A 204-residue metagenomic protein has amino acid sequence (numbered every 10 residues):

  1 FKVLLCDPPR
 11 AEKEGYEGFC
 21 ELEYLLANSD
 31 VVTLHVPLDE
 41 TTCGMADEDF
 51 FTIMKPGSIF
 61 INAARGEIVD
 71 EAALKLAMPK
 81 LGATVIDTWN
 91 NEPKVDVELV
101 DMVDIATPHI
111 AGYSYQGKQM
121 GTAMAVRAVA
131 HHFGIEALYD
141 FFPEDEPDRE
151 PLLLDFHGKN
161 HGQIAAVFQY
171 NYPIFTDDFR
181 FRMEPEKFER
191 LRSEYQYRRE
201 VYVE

Functional and structural regions predicted by a protein language model:
F1: Short phosphate-binding/catalytic loops that engage adenosine nucleotides
L4: Conserved beta-strand positions in the Rossmann-like core of class I SAM-dependent methyltransferases
P9-E98: Rossmann-like adenosine-cofactor binding region
G57-E204: Rossmann-like dinucleotide-binding domain for NAD(H)/NADP(H)
